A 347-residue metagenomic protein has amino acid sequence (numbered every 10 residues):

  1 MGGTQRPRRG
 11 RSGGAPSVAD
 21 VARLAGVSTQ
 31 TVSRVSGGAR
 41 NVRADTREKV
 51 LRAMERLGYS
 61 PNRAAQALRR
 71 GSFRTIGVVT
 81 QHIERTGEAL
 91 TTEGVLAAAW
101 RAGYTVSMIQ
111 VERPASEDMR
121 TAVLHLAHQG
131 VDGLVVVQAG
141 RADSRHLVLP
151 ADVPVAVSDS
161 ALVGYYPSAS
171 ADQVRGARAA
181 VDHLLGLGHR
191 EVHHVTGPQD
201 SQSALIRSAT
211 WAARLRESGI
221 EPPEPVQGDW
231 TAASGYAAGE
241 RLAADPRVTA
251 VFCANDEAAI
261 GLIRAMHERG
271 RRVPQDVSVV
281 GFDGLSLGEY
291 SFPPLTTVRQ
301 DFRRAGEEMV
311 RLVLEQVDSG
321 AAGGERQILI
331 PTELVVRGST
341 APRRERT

Functional and structural regions predicted by a protein language model:
M1-R74, R344: N-terminal helix-turn-helix DNA-binding module of bacterial transcription factors
M1-T4, G13, T75-D182, G186: Alpha-helical recognition/docking segments in bacterial nutrient-uptake and carbohydrate-utilization systems
R11, D245-T347: Flexible loop/turn connectors
S28, R74, D132, H189-E191 (+2 more regions): Short acidic/polar active-site loop segments enriched in Thr and Asp
T31-R34, L68-E84, L90, H183 (+1 more regions): Short beta-strand segments enriched in small/hydrophobic residues
R63, Q81-L90, M108-E117, A169-A179 (+5 more regions): Hinge/beta->alpha junction and helix N-cap segments in small-molecule ligand-binding domains
H128-Q138, H193-V195, P225-V226, P246-N255 (+1 more regions): Periplasmic-binding protein-like
